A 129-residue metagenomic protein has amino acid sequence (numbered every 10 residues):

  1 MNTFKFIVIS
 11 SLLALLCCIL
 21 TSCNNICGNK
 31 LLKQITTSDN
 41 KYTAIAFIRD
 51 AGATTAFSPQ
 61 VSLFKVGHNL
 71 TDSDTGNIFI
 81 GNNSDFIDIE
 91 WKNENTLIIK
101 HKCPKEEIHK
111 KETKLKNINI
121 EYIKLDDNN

Functional and structural regions predicted by a protein language model:
M1-S10: Bacterial N-terminal signal peptides that target proteins for export
V8, Y42, A51-A53, H68 (+3 more regions): Generic "edge-of-domain/loop-turn" microfeature
S10-C18: Bacterial N-terminal signal peptides
C18, I48-R49, S84-I87: Intrinsically disordered, low-complexity boundary segments flanking structured domains
S22-N24, G81-N129: Acidic, small-residue rich beta-repeat scaffolds with periodic aromatic anchors
C23-D72: N-terminal export/targeting and maturation segments
D72-S73, K111: Short, charged, solvent-exposed linker or helix-capping segments at domain edges/interfaces that act as flexible hinges
